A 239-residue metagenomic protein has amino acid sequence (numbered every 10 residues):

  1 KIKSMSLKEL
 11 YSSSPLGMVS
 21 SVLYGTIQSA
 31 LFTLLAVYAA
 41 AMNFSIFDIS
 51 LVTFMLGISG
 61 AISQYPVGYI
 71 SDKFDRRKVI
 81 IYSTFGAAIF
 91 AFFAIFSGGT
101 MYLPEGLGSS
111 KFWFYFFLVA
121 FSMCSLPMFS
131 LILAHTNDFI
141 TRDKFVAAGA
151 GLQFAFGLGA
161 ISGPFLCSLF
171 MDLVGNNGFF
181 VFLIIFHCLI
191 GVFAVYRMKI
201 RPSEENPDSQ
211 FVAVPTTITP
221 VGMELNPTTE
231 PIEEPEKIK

Functional and structural regions predicted by a protein language model:
G17, Q28-M42, D48-I49: Helix-loop boundary and gating motifs at the non-cytosolic
I46, I140-L152: Loop-to-transmembrane helix entry/capping segments in MFS-fold secondary transporters and related SLC/MFSD carriers
S63-D75, M171-D172: Helix-to-loop junctions at the C-terminal end of transmembrane segments in multipass secondary transporters
K78-F93, I184: Structural signature of the two symmetry-related core transmembrane helices
G86-G106: C-terminal ends and interior cores of transmembrane alpha-helices in multi-pass membrane transporters/permeases
L126-I140: Intracellular juxtamembrane helix-capping segments at the cytosolic ends of symmetry-related transmembrane helices
L169-H187: A membrane-interface helix-boundary motif in multi-pass transporters
R197-K239: Intrinsic disorder in cytosolic terminal tails and internal cytosolic loops of multi-pass membrane transporters
